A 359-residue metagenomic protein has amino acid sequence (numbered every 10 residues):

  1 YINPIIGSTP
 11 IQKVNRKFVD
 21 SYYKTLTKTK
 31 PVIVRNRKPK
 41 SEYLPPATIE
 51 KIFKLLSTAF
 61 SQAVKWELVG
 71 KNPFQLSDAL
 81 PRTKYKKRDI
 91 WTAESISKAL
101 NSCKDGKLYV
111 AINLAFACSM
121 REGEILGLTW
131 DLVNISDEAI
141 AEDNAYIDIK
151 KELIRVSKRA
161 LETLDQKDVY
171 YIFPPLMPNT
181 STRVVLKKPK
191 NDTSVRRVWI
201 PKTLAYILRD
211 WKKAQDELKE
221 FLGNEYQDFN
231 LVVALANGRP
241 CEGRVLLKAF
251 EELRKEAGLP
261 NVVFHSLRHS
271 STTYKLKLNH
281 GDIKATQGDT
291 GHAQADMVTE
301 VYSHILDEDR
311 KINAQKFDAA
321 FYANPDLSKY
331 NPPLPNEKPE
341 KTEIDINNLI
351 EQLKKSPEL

Functional and structural regions predicted by a protein language model:
Y1, T9-K17, S21, K28-L76 (+1 more regions): N-terminal DNA-binding recognition helix of tyrosine site-specific recombinases/integrases
Q12, V69-K71, P81-N101, E142-N144 (+2 more regions): DNA breakage-rejoining catalytic core of tyrosine-based enzymes
R35-K38, L80-L108, A117-M120, S181 (+1 more regions): Long, amphipathic, Lys/Arg-enriched alpha-helical "connector/arm" segment
A47, K65, N113, A117 (+5 more regions): C-terminal catalytic core of tyrosine-transesterase DNA break-rejoin enzymes
R82-K84, I90, A141, K151-R155 (+1 more regions): Catalytic-site neighborhood detector that most strongly recognizes the C-terminal catalytic loop/helix of tyrosine
L132-A141, N261, H280-S303, N331: Short, polar N-cap/turn motifs at the start of nucleic acid-interacting alpha helices
I135-Y146, K151-D192, L204, Q315-L359: C-terminal secondary-structure termini that scaffold catalytic or DNA-interacting sites
P175-V185, N191-L259: Active-site/catalytic core of tyrosine-dependent DNA strand-transfer enzymes
